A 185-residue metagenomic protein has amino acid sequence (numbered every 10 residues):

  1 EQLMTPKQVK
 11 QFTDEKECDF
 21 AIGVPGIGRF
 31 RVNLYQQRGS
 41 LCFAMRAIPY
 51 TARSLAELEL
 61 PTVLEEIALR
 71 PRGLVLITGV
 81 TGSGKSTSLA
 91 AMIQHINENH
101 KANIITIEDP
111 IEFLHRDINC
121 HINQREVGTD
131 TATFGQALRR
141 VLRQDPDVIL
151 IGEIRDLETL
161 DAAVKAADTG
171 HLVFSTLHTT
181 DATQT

Functional and structural regions predicted by a protein language model:
E1-V80, S88: N-terminal "pre-motor" subdomain/linker immediately upstream of P-loop NTPase catalytic cores
L3-Q8, R38, A52-A56, P71 (+7 more regions): Conserved NTP-handling cores and scaffolds of large molecular machines
V32, M92, A137, A162-A163: Aromatic/hydrophobic pocket-lining residues that form π-stacking "cages" and hydrophobic walls in ligand
R53-E57, T131-Q136, L157-T159: Switch II of P-loop NTPase G domains
E65, L69, V75, S88-D145 (+1 more regions): P-loop NTPase switch/communication element
T78-V80, I107, R125, G152 (+1 more regions): Structural motif
G84: Conserved glycine(s) of the Walker
P110, L142-T185: Conserved P-loop NTPase nucleotide-binding/switch module
